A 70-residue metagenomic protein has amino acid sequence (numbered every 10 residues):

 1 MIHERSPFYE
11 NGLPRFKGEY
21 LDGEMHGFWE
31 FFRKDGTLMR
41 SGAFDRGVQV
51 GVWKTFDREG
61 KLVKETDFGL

Functional and structural regions predicted by a protein language model:
M1-L70: Glycine/tyrosine- and acidic-biased, solvent-exposed loop/turn segments at the edges of beta-strands
